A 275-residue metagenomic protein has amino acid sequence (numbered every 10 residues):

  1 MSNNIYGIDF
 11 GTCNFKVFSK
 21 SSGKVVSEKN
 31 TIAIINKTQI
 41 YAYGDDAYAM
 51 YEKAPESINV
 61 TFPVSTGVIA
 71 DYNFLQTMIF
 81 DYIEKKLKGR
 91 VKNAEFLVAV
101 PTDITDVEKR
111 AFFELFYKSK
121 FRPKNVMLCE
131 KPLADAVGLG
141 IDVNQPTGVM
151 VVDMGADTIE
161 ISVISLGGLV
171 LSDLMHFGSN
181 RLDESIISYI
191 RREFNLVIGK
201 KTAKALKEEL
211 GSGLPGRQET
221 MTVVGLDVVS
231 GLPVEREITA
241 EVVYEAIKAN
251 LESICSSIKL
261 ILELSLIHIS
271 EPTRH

Functional and structural regions predicted by a protein language model:
M1-M154, I164-S270, R274: Nucleotide/phosphate-binding catalytic cleft detector across ATP-hydrolyzing and phosphate-transferring enzymes
